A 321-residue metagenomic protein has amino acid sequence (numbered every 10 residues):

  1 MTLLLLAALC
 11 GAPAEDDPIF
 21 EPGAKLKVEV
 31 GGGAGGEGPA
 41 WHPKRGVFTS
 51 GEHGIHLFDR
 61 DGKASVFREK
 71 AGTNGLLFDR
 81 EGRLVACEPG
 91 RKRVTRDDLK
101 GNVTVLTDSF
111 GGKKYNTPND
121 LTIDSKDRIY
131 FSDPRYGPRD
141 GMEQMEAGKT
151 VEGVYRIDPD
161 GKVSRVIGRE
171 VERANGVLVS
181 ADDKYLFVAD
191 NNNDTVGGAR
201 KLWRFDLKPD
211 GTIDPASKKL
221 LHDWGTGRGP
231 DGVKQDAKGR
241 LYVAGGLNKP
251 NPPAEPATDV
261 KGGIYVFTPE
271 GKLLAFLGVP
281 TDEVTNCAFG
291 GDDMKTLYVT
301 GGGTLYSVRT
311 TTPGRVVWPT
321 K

Functional and structural regions predicted by a protein language model:
M1-A7: Sec-dependent signal peptide recognition, specifically the positively charged N-region followed immediately by
G11-K321: Sequence-structural signature of mature extracellular/luminal beta-sheet repeat domains, prominently beta-propellers
